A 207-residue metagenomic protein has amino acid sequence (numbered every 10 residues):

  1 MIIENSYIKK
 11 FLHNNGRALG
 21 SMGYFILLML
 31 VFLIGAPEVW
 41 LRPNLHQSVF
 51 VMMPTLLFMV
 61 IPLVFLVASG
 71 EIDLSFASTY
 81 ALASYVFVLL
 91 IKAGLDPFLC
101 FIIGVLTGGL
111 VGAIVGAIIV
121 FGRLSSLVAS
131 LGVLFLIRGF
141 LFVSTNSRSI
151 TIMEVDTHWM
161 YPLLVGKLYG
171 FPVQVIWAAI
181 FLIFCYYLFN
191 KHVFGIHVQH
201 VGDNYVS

Functional and structural regions predicted by a protein language model:
M1-G23: Transmembrane alpha-helical segments of polytopic membrane transport and secretion proteins
K10-A18, P43-V51, L95-L99, L163-I176: Interfacial loop-to-helix junctions that mark the boundaries of transmembrane helices in multi-pass membrane
A18-G23, V49, L57, S78-T79 (+3 more regions): Hydrophobic alpha-helical transmembrane segments
S21-L33, L63, R138-G139, W177-Y187: Hydrophobic core segments of alpha-helical transmembrane domains in multi-pass membrane transport and ion-translocation
L27-G35, R42-A93, I118-R123: Single transmembrane alpha-helix segments in multi-pass membrane proteins
L95-L134: Alpha-helical transmembrane segments within multi-pass membrane transporters and channels
S126-H192: Transmembrane helix-bundle core of multi-pass membrane transporters and related energy-transducing complexes
F184-S207: Membrane-helix/interface signature in polytopic inner-membrane proteins
